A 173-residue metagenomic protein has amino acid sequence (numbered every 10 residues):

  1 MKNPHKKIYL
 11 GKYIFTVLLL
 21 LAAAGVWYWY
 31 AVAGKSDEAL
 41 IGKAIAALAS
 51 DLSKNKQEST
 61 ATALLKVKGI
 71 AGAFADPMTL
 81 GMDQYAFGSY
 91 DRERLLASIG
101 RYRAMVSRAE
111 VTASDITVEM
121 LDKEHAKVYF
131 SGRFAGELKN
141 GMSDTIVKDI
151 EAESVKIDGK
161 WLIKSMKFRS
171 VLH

Functional and structural regions predicted by a protein language model:
K2-L20: N-terminal Sec-pathway targeting helices
Y13-I14, W29-G34, H125-Y129, G141-H173: Short beta-strand edge/turn micro-motifs at domain boundaries
L20-Y30: Hydrophobic alpha-helical membrane-insertion segments, chiefly the h-region of N-terminal signal peptides
Y30-A47: Ser/Thr/Pro/Gly-rich low-complexity linker/stalk segments immediately outside membranes or between
I45-K56: N-terminal alpha-helical signal peptides/signal-anchor transmembrane segments
A49, K68-A86: Short, solvent-exposed secondary-structure junction/capping segments
I70-A71, M78, L95, V128 (+1 more regions): Hydrophobic pocket/interface hotspot
R94-N140: Surface-exposed, charged secondary-structure patches
